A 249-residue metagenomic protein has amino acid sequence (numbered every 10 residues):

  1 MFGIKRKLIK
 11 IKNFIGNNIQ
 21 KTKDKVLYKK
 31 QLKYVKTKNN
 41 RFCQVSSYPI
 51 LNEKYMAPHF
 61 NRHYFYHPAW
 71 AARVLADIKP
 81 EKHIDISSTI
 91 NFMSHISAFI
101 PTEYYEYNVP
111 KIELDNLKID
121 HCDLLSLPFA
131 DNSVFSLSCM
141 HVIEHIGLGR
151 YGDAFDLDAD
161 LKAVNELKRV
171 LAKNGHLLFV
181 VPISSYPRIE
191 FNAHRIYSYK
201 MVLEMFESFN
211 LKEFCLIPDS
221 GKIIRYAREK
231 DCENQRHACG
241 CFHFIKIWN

Functional and structural regions predicted by a protein language model:
M1-K82, E190-S208, K212-G221, Y226-W248: N-terminal accessory regions of S-adenosyl-L-methionine
A69, D77, K82-L127: Class I SAM-dependent methyltransferase SAM/SAH-binding core
S97, A172, E207: Short conserved AdoMet
L125-L137: A short acidic, Gly/Pro-enriched loop at the edge of an enzyme's catalytic core that lines a small-molecule cofactor
S138, I143, G147: A conserved beta-strand element that flanks and buttresses the S-adenosyl-L-methionine
G149-Y151, H176-L203: Conserved class I S-adenosyl-L-methionine
Y151-L157, R228-K230: Short glycine-enriched, charge-decorated loop/helix-capping segments at active-site entrances that position
F155-K173: A short glycine-rich, Lys/Arg-flanked "PGG" loop and its adjoining helix->strand segment in the class I
